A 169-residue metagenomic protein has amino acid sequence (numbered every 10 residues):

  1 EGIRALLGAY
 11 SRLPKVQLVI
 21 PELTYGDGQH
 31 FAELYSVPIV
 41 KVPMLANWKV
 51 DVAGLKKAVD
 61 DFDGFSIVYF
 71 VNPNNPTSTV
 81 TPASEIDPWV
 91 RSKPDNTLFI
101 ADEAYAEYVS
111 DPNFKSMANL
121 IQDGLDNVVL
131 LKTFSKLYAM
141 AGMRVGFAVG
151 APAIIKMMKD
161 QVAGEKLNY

Functional and structural regions predicted by a protein language model:
E1-Q17: Phosphate-binding glycine-rich loop
G8, R12, H30-L34, R91 (+3 more regions): Short, well-ordered alpha-helices that flank and scaffold nucleotide-derived cofactor binding pockets
V16, S66, T97: Conserved acidic residues
E22, K41-A46: Short beta->alpha connector loops at strand-helix junctions that form conserved, small/polar/Pro-enriched
E33, V50-D63, P76-F99, E103-S135: Active-site pre-lysine segment of PLP-dependent enzymes
V40-P43, I67-P73, F99-E103: Short beta-strands and strand-loop turn motifs
N127-Y169: PLP-dependent aminotransferase class I/II
